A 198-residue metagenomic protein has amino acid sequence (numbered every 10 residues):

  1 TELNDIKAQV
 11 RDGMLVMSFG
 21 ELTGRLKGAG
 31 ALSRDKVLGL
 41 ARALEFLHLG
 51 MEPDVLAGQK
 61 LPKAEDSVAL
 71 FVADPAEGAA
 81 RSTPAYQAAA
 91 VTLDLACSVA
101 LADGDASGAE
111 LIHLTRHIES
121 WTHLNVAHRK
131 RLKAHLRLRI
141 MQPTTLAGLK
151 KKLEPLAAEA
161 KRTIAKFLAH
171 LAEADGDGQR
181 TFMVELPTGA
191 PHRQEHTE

Functional and structural regions predicted by a protein language model:
T1-V99, D105-E198: Small-residue-enriched hydrophobic alpha-helices in membranes
